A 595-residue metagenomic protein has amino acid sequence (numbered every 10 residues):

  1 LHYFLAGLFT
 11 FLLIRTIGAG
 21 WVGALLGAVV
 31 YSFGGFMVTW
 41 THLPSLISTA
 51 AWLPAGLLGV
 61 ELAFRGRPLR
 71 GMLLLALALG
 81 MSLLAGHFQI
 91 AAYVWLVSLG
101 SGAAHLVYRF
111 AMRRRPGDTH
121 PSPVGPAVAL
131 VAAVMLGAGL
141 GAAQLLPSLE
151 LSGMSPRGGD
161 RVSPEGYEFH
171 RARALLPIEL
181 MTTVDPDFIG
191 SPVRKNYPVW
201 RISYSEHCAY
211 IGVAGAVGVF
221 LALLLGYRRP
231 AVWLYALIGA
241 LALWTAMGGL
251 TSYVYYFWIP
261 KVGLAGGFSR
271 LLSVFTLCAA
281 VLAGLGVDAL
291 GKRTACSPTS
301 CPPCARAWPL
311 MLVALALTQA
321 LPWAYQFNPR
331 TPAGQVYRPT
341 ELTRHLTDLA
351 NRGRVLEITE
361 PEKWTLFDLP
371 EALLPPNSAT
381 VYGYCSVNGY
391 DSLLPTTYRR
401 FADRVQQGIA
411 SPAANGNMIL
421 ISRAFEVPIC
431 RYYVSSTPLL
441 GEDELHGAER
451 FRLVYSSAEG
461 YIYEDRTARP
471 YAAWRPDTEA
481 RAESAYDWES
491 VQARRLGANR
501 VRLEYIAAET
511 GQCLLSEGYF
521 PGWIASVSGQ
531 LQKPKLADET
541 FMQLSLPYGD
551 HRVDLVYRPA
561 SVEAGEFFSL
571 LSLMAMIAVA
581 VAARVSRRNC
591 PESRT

Functional and structural regions predicted by a protein language model:
Y3-I17, W21-R109, P126-S148, L315-W323: Membrane-embedded helix bundles of polyisoprenyl
F9-G23, G59-P68, L225-R229, G286-R293 (+3 more regions): Transmembrane alpha-helical segments of multipass membrane enzymes and assembly factors that act on membrane-embedded
F110-V128, G218-Y253, C296, C301-R306 (+1 more regions): Membrane-interface helix-loop-helix junctions at transmembrane boundaries of multi-pass membrane enzymes, predominantly
G117-L149, V162-G166, Y235-L243, L310-L315: Hydrophobic alpha-helical membrane-interfacial segments at the cytosolic entry of transmembrane helices
L130-M135, V281, V287-L321: Signature aromatic-anchored transmembrane alpha helix within multi-pass, membrane-resident enzymes that catalyze glycan
G137-L223, F268, R344, S392 (+1 more regions): Periplasmic/ER-lumenal interhelical loops and adjacent helix-loop junctions in multi-pass membrane proteins
G158-Y167, T318-S490, L496-A508, G518-F520 (+1 more regions): Extracytoplasmic
V217, W244, V454-A458, Y463 (+3 more regions): Active-site-proximal, structured, solvent-exposed surfaces of multi-pass membrane proteins that position macromolecular
